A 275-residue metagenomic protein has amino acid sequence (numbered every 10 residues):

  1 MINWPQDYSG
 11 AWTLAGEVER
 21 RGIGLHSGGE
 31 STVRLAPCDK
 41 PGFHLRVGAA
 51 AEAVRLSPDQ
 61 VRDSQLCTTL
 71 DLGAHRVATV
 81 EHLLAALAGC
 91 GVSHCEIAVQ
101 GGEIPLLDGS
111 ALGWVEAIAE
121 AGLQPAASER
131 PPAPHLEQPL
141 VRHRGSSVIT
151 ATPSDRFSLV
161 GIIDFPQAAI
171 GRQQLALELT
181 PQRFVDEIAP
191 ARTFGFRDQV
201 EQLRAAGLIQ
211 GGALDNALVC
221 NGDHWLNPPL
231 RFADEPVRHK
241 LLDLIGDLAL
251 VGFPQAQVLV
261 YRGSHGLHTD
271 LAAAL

Functional and structural regions predicted by a protein language model:
M1-H94, A98-L275: C-terminal regulatory domains involved in ligand/effector binding and gene-expression control
